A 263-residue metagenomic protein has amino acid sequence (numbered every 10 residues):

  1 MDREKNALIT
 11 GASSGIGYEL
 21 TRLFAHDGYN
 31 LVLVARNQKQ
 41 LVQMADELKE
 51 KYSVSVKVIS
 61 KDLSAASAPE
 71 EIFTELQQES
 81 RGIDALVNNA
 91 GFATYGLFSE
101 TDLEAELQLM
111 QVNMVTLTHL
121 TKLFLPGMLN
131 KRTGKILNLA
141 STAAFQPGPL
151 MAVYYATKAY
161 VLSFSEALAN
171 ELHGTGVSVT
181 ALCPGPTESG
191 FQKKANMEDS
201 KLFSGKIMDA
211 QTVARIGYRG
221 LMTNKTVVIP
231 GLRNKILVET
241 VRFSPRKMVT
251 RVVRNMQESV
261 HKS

Functional and structural regions predicted by a protein language model:
S13-G15: Conserved glycine-rich cofactor-binding loop
D27-M44: Conserved glycine-rich Rossmann-like NAD(P)H-binding loop of the short-chain dehydrogenase/reductase
N89-T94: Conserved NAD(P)H cofactor-binding loop of Rossmann-fold oxidoreductase domains
L97-F98, A105-M110: Substrate-binding pocket helix/loop in short-chain dehydrogenase/reductase
T121, T157: Active-site helix of classical SDR
S141: Residue(s) in the substrate-gating loop at a strand-loop-helix junction that position the organic substrate next
A181, K201-V238: C-terminal helical subdomain
